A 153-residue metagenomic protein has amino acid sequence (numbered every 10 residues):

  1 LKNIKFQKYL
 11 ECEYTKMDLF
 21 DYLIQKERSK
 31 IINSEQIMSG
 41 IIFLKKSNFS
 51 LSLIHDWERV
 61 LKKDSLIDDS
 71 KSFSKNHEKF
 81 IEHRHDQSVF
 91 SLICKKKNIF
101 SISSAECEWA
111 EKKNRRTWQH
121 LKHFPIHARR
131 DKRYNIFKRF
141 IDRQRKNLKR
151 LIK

Functional and structural regions predicted by a protein language model:
L1-K153: Glycosyltransferase catalytic domains, chiefly GT-A lineage
